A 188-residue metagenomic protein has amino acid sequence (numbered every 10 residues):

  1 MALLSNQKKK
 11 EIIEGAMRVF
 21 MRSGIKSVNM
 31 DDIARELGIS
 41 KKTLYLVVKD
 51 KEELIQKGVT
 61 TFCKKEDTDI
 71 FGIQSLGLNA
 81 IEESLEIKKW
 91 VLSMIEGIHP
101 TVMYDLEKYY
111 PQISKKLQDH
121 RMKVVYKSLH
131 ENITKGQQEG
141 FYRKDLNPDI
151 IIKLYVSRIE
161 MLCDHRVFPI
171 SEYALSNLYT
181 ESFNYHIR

Functional and structural regions predicted by a protein language model:
M1-S23, S27-I39, E52-Q56: Basic, helix-initiating cap at the start of DNA-binding domains
R22-I25, L46, S75, R143: Helix-turn-helix/winged-helix DNA-binding modules
G38-V48: Short hydrophobic/aromatic patch on the recognition helix
K57, T68-T101, I152-Y155: Hydrophobic alpha-helical connector segments
L85, H130-I133, P148-V156, E160 (+2 more regions): Short, well-structured alpha-helical segments
L92, E96-H130, Q138-F141, D149-I150: Short secondary-structure transition hinges
G97, Y126, Y155-Y173, Y185-R188: Amphipathic C-terminal alpha-helical segment
E131-E139, F168, E172-R188: C-terminal peripheral helix-coil segments that are non-catalytic and often amphipathic
